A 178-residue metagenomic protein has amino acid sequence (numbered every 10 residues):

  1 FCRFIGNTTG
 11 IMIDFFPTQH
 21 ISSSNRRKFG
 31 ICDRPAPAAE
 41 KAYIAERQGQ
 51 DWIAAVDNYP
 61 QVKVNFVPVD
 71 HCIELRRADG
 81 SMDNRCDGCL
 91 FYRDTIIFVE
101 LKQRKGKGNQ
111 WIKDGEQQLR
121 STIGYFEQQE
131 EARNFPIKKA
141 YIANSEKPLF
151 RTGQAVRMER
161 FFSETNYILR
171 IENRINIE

Functional and structural regions predicted by a protein language model:
F1-V69: Charge-rich, low-complexity N-terminal segments
D14-I21, N25, I137-E178: Domain-level recognition of nuclease-like catalytic cores that cleave nucleotide substrates
I53-Y92: Active-site metal-binding core of divalent-cation-utilizing nuclease and nuclease-like domains
G88-L90, T95-R104: Conserved catalytic cores of phosphodiester-cleaving nucleases, focusing on short active-site segments
R104-S121: Mg2+/Mn2+-dependent nuclease catalytic core
R120-E130: Metal-dependent nuclease catalytic cores in nucleic-acid-processing enzymes, especially RNase H-like/related
E131-I137: Short helix-terminating capping/connector loops at secondary-structure junctions
